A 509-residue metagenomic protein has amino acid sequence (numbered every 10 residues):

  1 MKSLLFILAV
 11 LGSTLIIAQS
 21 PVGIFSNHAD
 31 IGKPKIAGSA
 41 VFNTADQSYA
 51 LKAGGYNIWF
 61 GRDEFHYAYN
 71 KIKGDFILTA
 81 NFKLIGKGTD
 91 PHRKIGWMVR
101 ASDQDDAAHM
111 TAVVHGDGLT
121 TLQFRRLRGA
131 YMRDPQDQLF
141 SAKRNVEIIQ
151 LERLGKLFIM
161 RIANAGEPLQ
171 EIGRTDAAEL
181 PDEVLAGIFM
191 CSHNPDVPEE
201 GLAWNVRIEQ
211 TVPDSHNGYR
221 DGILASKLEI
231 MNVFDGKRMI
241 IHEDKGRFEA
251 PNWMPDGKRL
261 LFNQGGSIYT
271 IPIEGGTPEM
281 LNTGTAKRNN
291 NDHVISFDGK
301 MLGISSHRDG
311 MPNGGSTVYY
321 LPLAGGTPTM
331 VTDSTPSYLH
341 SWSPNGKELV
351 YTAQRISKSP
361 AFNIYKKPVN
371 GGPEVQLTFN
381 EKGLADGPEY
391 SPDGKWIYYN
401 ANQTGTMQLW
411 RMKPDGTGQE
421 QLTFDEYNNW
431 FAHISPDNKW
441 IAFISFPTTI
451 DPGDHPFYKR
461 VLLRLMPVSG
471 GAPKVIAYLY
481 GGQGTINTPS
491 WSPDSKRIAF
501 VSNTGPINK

Functional and structural regions predicted by a protein language model:
M1-P21: Bacterial Sec-dependent N-terminal signal peptides
K2-L4, Q19, D90, T327-M330: Short secondary-structure capping/junction motifs at helix and strand boundaries
A9, L15-I16, D30, L349 (+1 more regions): Detector for intrinsically disordered, low-structure N-terminal pre-sequences
Q19-N217: Extracellular glycan-recognition regions
P213-K509: Sequence signature of WD/YWTD-type beta-propeller architectures
